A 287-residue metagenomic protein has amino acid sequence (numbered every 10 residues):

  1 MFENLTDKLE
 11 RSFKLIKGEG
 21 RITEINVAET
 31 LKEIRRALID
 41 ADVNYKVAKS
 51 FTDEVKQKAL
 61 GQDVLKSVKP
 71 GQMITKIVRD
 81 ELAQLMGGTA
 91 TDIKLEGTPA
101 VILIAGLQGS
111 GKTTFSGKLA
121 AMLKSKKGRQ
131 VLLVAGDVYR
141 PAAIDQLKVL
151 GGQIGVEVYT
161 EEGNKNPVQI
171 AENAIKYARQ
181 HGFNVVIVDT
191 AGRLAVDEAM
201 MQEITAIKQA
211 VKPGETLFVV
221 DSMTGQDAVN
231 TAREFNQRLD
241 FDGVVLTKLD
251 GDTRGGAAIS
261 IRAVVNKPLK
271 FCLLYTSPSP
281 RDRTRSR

Functional and structural regions predicted by a protein language model:
F2-E3, I25: Switch/coupling subdomain of P-loop NTPase systems
K8-G136, A143-N164, A171-T190: Primarily NTPase-proximal linker/entry elements flanking Walker-type ATP/GTP-binding cores
G136-Y139, E162-N164, T190-R193, D221-T224 (+2 more regions): Short, ordered loop/turn segments at secondary-structure junctions
A143-I144, V196-M201, A228-V229, G255: Conserved ATPase-coupling elements of RecA-like P-loop NTPase cores
Q202-D221: Inter-motif core of Ras-like GTPase G domains
P213-V219, L239-K248, K267-L273: Conserved beta-strand/loop subsegment of P-loop NTPase cores
Q237, L249-N266: GTPase G-domain guanine-specificity segment
Y275-R287: Single conserved hydrophobic/aromatic residue that forms the stacking wall/gate of nucleotide- or nucleobase-binding
